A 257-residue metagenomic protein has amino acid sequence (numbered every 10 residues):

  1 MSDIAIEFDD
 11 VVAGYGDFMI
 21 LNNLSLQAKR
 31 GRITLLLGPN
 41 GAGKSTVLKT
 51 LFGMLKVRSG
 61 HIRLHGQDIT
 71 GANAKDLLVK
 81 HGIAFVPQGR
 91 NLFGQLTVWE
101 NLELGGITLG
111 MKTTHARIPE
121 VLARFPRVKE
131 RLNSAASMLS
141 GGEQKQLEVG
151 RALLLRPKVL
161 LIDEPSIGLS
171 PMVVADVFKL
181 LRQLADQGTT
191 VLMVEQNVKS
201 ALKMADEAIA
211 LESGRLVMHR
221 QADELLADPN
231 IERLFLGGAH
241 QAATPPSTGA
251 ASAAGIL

Functional and structural regions predicted by a protein language model:
G16, T34, K56, L96-A116 (+3 more regions): ABC-type ATPase nucleotide-binding domains, specifically the catalytic core motifs of the NBD
L37-P39: The feature captures the beta-strand-to-loop junction immediately N-terminal to the Walker
F52: Helix-to-loop junction immediately C-terminal to a conserved catalytic motif
G60-I69, V79-H81, T114-E120: Conserved ABC transporter NBD signature motif
A135-L139, E143: Conserved ABC ATPase signature
A152-L153: ABC ATPase C-loop
